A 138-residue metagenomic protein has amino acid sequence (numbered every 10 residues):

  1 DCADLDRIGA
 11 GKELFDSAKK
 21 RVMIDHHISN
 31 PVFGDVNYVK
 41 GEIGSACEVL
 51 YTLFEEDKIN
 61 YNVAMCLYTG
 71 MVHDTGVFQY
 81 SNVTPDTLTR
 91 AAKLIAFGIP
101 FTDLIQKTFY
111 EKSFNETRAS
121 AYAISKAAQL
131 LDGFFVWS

Functional and structural regions predicted by a protein language model:
D1-V36: Active-site cofactor/cluster-binding pocket
A10, E55, I95: Short polybasic/polar patches that bind polyanions
E13, T69, K93: Hydrophobic/aromatic ligand-binding patch that stacks against planar heteroaromatic rings of cofactors or nucleotides
F15, N60-Y61, G98: Alpha-helix termination/capping residues and helix-transition junctions
K20-V22, V36-Y38, T102, F134-W137: Structural motif
H26-R90: Short alpha-helices
H73-S138: Hydrophobic helix-and-loop "lid/oligomerization" segment in the mid-to-C-terminal part of catalytic domains
